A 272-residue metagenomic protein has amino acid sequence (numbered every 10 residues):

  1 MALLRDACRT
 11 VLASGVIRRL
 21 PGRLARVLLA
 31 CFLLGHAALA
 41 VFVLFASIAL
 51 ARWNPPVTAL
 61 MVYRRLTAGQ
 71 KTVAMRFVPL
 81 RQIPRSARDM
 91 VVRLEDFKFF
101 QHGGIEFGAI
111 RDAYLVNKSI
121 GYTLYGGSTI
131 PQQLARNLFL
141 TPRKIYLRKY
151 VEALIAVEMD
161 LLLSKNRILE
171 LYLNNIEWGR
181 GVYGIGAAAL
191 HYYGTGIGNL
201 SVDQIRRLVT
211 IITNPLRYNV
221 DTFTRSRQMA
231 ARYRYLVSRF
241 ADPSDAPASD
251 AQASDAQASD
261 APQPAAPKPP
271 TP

Functional and structural regions predicted by a protein language model:
A2-P272: Juxtamembrane regions of bacterial inner-membrane/periplasmic proteins, predominantly the peptidoglycan biogenesis
